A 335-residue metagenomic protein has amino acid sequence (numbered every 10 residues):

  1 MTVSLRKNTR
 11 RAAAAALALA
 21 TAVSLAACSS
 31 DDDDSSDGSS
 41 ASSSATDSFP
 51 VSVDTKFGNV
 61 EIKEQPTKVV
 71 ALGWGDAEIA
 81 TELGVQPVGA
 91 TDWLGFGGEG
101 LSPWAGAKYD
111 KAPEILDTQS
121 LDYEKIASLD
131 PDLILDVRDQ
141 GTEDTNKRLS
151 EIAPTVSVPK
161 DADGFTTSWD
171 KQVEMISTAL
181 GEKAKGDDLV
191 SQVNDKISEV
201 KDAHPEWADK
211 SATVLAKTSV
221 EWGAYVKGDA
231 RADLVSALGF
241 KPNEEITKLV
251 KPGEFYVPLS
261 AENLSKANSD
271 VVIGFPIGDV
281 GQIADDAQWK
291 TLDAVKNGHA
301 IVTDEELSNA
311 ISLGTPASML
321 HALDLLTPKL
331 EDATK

Functional and structural regions predicted by a protein language model:
M1-A26: Sec-dependent bacterial lipoprotein signal peptides
R10-R11, L25-S48: Bacterial lipoprotein signal-peptidase II cleavage site
D37-V85, L94-G97, T327-K335: Extracytoplasmic low-complexity, Pro/Thr/Ser/Ala/Gly-rich segments that lie immediately after a secretion/anchoring
K68-L83, K185-E245: Basic- and aromatic-lined ligand-binding clefts that recognize polyanionic substrates
D76-K125: A short, structured surface patch at a secondary-structure boundary
G95-E99, G141-D144, P159-M175, D209-L234 (+2 more regions): Extracytoplasmic ligand-binding site segments that recognize negatively charged/polar headgroups
E151-T218, P316-K335: Extracytoplasmic substrate-binding proteins
A267-K335: Structured C-terminal subdomain patch of bacterial secreted/periplasmic proteins
